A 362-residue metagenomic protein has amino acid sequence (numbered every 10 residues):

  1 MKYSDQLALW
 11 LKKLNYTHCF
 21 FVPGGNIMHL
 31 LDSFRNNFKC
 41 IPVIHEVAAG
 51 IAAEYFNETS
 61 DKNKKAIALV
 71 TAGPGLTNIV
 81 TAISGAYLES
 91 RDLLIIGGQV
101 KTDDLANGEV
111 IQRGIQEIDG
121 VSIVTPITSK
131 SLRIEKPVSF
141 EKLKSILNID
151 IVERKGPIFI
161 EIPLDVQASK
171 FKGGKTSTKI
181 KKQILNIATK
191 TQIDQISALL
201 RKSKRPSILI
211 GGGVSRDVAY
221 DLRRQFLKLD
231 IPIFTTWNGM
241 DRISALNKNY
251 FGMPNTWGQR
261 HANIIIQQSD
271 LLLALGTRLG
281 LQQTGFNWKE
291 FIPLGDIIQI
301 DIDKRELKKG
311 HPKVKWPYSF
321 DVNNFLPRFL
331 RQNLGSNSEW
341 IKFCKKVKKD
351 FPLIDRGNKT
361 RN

Functional and structural regions predicted by a protein language model:
K2, I134, G173-T176, D194 (+2 more regions): Phosphate/pyrophosphate-binding active-site segments
K2-T17, F21-F34, F343-N362: Active-site diphosphate/adenylate-binding microenvironment
L7, T17-H18, E58-G97, T125-T176 (+5 more regions): Structural signature of the thiamine diphosphate
G25-I27, E46-A48, T71-L76, G97-D104 (+4 more regions): Acidic, glycine-rich active-site loops and adjacent beta-strand->loop/helix elements that engage anionic groups
I27-H29, A49-A52, P74-I83, Y87 (+3 more regions): Short glycine/serine/threonine-rich phosphate/pyrophosphate-binding segments that cradle anionic phosphate groups
N37-A68, K130, K248-I265: Glycine-rich oxoanion-binding loops at beta->alpha junctions
V43, S131-V138, F251-N255, K315-F325: Short acidic-hydrophobic, aromatic-tinged amphipathic segments that line or gate anion-handling sites
Y55-T59, G212-I298: Glycine-rich, anion-gripping cofactor-binding loops and their flanking helix/strand elements in enzyme active sites
